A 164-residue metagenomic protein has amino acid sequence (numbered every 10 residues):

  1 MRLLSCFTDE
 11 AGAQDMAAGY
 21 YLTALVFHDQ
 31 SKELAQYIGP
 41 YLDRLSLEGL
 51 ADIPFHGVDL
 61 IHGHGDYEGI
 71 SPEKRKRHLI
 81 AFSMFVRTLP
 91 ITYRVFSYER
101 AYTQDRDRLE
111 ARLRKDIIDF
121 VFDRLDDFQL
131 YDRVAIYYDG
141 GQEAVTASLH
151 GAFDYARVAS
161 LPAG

Functional and structural regions predicted by a protein language model:
M1-G164: Phosphate-ester processing/binding pockets and catalytic centers
